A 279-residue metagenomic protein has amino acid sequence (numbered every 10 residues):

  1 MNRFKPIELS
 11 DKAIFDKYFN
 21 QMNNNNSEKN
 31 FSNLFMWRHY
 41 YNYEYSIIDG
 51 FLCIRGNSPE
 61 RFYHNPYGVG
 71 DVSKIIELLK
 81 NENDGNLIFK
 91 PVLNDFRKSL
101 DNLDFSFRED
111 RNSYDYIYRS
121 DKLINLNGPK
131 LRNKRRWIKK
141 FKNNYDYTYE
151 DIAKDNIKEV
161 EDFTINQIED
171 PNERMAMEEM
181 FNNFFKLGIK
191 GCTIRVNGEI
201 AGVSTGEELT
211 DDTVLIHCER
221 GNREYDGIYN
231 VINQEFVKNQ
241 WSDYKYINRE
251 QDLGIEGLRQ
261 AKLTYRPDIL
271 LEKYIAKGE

Functional and structural regions predicted by a protein language model:
M1-Q21, Y274: Short, extreme N-terminal leader segments that mark the start of a protein/domain
K17, N23-D95, R195-Y225: Conserved donor-binding loop and adjoining core beta-sheet/short helix segment in diverse acyl/aminoacyl transferases
F51, R136, K140-N143, L271 (+1 more regions): Catalytic phosphate/metal-binding cores of nucleic-acid and nucleotide-processing enzymes, i.e., regions that mediate
N86-N102, N112-D115: Short, glycine/charge-rich beta-strand/loop segments that flank catalytic centers and engage negatively charged groups
I88, E150, Y246-R249: Short catalytic-loop micro-motif centered on adjacent basic/acidic residues
D104-E169: Acyltransferase donor/substrate-recognition loop-hinge adjacent to the catalytic core
K154, V160-H217: A mid-sequence, solvent-exposed acidic-amphipathic segment
C192-E279: Aromatic (often tryptophan-rich) hydrophobic motifs at membrane interfaces
